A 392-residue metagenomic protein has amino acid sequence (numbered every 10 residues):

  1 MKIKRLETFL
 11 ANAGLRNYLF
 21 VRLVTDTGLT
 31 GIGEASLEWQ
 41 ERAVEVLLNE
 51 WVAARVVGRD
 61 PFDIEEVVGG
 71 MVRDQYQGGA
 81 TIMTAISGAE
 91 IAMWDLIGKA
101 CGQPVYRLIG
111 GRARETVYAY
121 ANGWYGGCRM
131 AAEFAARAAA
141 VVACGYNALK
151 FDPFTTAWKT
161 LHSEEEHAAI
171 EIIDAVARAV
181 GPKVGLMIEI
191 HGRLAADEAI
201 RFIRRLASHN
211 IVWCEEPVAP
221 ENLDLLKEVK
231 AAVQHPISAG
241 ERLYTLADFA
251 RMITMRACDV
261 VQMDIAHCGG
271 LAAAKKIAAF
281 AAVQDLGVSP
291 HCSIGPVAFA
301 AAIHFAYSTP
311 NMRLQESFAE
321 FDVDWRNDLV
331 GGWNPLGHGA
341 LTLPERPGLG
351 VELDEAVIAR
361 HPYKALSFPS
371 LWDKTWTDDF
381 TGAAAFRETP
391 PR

Functional and structural regions predicted by a protein language model:
M1-I32, S36-L37, E320-N327, F380-A383: Structured beta-strand/loop patches that form or line metal/cofactor-binding pockets in enzymes
I3, G28, V52, A89 (+8 more regions): Conserved, mostly hydrophobic/aromatic
L10-G14, E34-R42, I86, N122-G127: Glycine-rich phosphate/pyrophosphate-binding beta-alpha loops
V24-C101, G382, T389-R392: Metal- or metallocofactor-binding catalytic centers and their adjacent structured scaffolds across diverse enzyme
E50, E66, R204, N210 (+1 more regions): Shared catalytic-loop signature of beta/alpha-barrel
E90-G127: Glycine-rich, aromatic-flanked loop segments that form ligand/cofactor-binding clefts across common enzyme folds
T116, Y120, W124-V233: Metal-dependent enolase-superfamily TIM-barrel catalytic cores that perform enediolate-based chemistry
L349-R392: Extended hydrophobic packing segments that form well-structured cores
